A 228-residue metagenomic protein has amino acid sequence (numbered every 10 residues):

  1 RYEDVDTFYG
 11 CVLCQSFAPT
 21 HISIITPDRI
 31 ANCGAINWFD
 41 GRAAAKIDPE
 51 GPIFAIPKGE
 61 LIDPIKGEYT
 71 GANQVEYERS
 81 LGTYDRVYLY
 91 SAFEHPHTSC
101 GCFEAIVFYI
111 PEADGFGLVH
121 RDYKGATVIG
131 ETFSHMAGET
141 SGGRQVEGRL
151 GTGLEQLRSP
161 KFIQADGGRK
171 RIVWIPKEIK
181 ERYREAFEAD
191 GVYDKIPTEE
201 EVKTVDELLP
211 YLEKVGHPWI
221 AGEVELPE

Functional and structural regions predicted by a protein language model:
R1-E228: Cysteine-centered metal-binding/redox modules
